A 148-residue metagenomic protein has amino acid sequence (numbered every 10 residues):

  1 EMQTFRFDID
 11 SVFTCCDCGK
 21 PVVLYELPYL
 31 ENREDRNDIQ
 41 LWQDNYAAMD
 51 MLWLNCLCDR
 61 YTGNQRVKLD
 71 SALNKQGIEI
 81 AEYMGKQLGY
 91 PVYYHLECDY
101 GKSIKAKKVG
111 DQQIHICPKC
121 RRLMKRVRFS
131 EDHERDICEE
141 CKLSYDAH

Functional and structural regions predicted by a protein language model:
E1-K105: Long, charged N-terminal interaction/targeting segments
K86-H148: Cys/His-clustered metal-coordination modules, chiefly Zn-binding fingers
